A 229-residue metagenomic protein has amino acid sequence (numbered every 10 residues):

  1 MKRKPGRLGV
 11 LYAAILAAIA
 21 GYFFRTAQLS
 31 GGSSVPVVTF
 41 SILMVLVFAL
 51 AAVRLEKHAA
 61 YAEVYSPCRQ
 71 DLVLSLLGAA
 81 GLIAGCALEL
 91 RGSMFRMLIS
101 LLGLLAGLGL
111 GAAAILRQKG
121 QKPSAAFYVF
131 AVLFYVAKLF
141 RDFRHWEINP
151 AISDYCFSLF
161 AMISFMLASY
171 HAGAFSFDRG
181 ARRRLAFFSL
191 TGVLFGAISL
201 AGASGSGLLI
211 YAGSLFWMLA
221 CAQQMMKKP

Functional and structural regions predicted by a protein language model:
M1-G103: N-terminal topogenic module of multi-pass integral membrane proteins
G6-F24, F48-L50, S158-P229: C-terminal transmembrane-bundle signature of multipass membrane proteins, characterized by strong activation on
A14-A27, S75-R91, L110-A113, F130-H145 (+2 more regions): Hydrophobic alpha-helical transmembrane segments and adjacent interfacial helices in integral membrane proteins
F24-F40, A87-L102, K119-P123, F140-L159 (+2 more regions): Membrane-helix interface and helix-disruption motif detector
M44-V47, L102-G109, F134-Y135, F157-A168: Generic alpha-helical transmembrane segments
V45-A62, G109-R117, F165-G173: Canonical alpha-helical transmembrane segments
H58-R69, I115-A126, A174-R183: Membrane-interface helix-boundary motifs at transmembrane edges
D71, G78, G85, E89-G92 (+6 more regions): Intrinsic structural disorder
